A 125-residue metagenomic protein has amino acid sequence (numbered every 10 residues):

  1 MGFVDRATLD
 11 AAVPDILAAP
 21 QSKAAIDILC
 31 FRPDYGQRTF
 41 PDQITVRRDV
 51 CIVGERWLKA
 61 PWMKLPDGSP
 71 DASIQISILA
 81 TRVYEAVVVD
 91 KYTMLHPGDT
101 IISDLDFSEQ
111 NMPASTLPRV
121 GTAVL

Functional and structural regions predicted by a protein language model:
M1-V120: Electropositive, beta-rich accessory/interaction domains or terminal extensions that provide binding surfaces
